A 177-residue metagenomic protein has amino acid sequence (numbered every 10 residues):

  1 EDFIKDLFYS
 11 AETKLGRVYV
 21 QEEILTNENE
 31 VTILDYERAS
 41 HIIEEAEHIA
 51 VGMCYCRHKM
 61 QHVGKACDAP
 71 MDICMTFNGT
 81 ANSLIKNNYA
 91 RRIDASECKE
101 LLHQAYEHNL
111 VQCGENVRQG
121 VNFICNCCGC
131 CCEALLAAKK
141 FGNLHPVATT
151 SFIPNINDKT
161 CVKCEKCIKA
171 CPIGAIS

Functional and structural regions predicted by a protein language model:
E1-L136: Iron-sulfur-associated redox domains of electron-transfer enzymes in respiratory and anaerobic energy metabolism
C113-Q119, F141-S177: Ferredoxin-like iron-sulfur electron-transfer modules
